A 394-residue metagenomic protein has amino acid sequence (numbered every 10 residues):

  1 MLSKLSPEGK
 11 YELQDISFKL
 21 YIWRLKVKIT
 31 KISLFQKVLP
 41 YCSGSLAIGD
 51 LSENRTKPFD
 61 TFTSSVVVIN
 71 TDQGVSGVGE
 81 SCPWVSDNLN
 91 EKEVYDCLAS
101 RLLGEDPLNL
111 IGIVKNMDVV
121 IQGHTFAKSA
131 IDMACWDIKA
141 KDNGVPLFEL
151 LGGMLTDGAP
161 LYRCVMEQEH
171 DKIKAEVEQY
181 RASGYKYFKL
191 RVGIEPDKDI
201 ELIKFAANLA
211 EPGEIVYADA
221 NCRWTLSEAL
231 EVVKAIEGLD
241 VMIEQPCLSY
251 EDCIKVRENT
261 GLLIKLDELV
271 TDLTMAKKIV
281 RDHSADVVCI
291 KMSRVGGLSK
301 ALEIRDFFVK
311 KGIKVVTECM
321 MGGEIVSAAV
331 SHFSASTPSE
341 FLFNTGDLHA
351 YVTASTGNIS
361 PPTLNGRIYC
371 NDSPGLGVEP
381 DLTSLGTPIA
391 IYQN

Functional and structural regions predicted by a protein language model:
E12-K26: Short, Lys/Arg-enriched N-terminal segments with co-localized hydrophobic residues within the first ~10-30 amino acids
K26-E93, S100, I389-N394: N-terminal basic, low-complexity leaders that serve as flexible interaction/assembly modules and, when applicable, as
K28-L46, P58-F62, M321-N394: Flexible C-terminal active-site loop/helix
K31, F35, N70-D142: Metal- or metallocofactor-binding catalytic centers and their adjacent structured scaffolds across diverse enzyme
G74, I131, G144, D219 (+6 more regions): Conserved, mostly hydrophobic/aromatic
G77, A159-V165, F188-L190, V216-A220 (+5 more regions): Hydrophobic faces of well-ordered beta-strands that scaffold small-molecule active sites in alpha/beta enzyme cores
E149-T260: Metal-dependent enolase-superfamily TIM-barrel catalytic cores that perform enediolate-based chemistry
L248-L263, T271-R367: Shared catalytic-loop signature of beta/alpha-barrel
